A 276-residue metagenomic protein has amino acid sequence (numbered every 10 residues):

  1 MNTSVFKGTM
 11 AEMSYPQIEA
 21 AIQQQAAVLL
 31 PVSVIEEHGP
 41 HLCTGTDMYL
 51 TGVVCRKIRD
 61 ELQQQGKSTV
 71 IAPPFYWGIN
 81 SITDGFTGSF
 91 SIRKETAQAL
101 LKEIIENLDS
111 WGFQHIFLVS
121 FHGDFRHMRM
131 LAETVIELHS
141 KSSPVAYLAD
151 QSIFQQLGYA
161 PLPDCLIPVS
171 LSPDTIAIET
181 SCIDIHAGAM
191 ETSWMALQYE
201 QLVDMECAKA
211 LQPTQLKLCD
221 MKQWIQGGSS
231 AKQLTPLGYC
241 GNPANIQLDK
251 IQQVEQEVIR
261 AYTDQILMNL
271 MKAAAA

Functional and structural regions predicted by a protein language model:
M1-E95, A99-H115, F121-A276: Extended, histidine- and acidic-residue-enriched regions that form the cofactor-binding/catalytic faces
